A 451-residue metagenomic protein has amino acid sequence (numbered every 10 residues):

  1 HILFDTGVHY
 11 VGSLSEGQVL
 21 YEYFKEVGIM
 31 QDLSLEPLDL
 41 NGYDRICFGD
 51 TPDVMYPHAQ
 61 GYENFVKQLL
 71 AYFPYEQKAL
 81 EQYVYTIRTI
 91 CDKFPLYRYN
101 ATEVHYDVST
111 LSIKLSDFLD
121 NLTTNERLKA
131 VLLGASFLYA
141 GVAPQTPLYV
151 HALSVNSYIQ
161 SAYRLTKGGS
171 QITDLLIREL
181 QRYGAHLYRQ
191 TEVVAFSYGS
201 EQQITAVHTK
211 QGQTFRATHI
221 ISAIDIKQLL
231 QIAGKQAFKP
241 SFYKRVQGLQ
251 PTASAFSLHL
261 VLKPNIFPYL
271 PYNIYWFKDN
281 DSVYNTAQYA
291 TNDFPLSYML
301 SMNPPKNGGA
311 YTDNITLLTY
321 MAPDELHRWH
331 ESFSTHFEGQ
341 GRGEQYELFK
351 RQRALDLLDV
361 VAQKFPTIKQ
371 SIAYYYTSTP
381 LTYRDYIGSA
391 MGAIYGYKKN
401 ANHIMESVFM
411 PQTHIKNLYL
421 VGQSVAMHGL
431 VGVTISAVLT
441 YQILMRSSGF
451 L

Functional and structural regions predicted by a protein language model:
H1-Q82: N-terminal glycine-rich phosphate/pyrophosphate-binding loop and immediately adjacent elements
V8, Q423-S448: A conserved FAD-binding loop/helix module that cradles the flavin
G49-Q145: Rossmann-like flavin
R127-Y139, D359, Q363-M427: A glycine-rich dinucleotide-binding beta-alpha-beta segment and adjacent secondary-structure elements that constitute
A152-K210: Helical element adjacent to the flavin cofactor pocket in flavoenzyme catalytic cores
R164, V194-T312: Mid-domain catalytic core of redox enzymes that form a hydrophobic substrate pocket/lid adjacent to a catalytic redox
Y198, R446-L451: Active-site-proximal substrate-binding core of FAD-dependent oxidoreductases
N265-S378: C-terminal segments that line or cap access tunnels to active or ligand-binding sites in enzymes and enzyme-associated
